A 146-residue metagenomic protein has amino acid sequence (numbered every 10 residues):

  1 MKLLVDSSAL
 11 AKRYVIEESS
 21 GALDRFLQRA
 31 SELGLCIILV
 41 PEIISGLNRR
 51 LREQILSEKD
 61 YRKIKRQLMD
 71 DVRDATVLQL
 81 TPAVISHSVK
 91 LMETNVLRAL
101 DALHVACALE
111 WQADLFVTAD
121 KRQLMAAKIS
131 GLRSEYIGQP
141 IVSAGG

Functional and structural regions predicted by a protein language model:
M1-L39, R50-K63, S130, V142-G145: Short, well-structured N-terminal submotif of metal-dependent ribonuclease cores
K2, R25, A106-G146: Acidic, PIN/NYN-like endoribonuclease modules and their adjacent C-terminal/linker elements
A9-L10, L39, V84, H104 (+1 more regions): Alpha-helix capping/helix-boundary segments
A30-L33, D74-T76, E110-L115: Short active-site oxyanion
I37-V40, I64-T94: Acidic catalytic patch
